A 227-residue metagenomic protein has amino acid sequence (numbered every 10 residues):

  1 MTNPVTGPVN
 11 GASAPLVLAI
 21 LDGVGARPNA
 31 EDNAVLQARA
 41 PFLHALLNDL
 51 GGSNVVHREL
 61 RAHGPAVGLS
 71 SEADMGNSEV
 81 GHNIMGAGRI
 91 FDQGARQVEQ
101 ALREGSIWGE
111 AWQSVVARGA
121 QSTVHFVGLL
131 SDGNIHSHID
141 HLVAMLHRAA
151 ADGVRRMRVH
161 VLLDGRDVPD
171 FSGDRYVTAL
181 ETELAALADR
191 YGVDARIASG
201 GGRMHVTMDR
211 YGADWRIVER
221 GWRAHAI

Functional and structural regions predicted by a protein language model:
T2-L18, V24-V206, A213-R220: Active-site nucleophile/metal-coordination loop of metallo-enzymes that catalyze phosphate/sulfate and related
R223: Acidic/histidine-rich
